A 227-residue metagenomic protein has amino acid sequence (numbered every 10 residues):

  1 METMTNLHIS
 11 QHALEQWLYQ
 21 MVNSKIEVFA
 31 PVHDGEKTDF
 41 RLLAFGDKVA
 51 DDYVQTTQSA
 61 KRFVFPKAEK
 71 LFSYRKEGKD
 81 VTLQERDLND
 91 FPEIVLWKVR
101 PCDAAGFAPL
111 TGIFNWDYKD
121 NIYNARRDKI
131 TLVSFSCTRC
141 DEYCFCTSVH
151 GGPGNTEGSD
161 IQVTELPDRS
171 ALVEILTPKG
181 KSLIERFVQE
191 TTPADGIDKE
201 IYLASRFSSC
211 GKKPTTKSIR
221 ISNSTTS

Functional and structural regions predicted by a protein language model:
M1-T225: Iron-sulfur-associated redox domains of electron-transfer enzymes in respiratory and anaerobic energy metabolism
